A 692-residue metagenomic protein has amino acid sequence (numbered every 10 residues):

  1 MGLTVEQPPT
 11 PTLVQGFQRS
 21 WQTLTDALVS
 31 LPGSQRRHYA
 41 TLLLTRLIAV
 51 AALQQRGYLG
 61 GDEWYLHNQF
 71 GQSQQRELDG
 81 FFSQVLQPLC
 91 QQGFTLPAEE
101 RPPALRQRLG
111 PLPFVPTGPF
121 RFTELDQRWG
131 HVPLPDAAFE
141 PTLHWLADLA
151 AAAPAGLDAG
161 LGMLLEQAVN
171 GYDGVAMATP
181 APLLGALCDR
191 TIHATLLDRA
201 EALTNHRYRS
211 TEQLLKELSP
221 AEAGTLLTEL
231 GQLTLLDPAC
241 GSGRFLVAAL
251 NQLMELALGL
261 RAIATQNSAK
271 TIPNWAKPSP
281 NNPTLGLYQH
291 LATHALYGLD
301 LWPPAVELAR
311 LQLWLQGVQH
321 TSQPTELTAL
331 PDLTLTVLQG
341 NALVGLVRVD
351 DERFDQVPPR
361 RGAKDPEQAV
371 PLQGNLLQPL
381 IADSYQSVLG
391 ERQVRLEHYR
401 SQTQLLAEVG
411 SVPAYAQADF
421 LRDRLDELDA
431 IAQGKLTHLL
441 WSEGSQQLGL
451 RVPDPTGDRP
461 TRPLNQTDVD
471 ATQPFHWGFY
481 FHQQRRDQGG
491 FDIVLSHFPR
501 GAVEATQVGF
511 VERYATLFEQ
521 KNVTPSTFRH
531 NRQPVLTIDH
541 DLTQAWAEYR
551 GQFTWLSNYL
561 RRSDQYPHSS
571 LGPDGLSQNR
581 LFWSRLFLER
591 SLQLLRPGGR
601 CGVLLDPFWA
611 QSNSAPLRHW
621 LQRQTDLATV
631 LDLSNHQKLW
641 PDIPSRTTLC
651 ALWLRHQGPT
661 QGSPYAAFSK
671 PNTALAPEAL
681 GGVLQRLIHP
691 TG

Functional and structural regions predicted by a protein language model:
M1-M254, G298-A305, G340-L343, I431-N522 (+7 more regions): Preference for the N-terminal adenyl/adenosyl cofactor-binding alpha/beta module
E63-H67, R199-T228, E255-L291, G317-L335: Flexible phosphate/Mg2+-sensing switch loops adjacent to catalytic phosphate-binding sites
V175, R348-D351, A505-Q507, D642 (+1 more regions): Short conserved micro-motifs at the rims of enzyme active sites and ligand-binding pockets
R244-P283, G345-Q402, A430, G444-L631 (+1 more regions): SAM-dependent methyltransferase catalytic-core segment centered on the flexible catalytic loop and adjoining short
G286-L299, A329-D355: P-loop NTPase motor core
A309: Conserved SAM-binding loop
T629-A651: Class I S-adenosyl-L-methionine
T648-T660: Conserved beta strand-loop-helix elements of the APE1-like EEP
